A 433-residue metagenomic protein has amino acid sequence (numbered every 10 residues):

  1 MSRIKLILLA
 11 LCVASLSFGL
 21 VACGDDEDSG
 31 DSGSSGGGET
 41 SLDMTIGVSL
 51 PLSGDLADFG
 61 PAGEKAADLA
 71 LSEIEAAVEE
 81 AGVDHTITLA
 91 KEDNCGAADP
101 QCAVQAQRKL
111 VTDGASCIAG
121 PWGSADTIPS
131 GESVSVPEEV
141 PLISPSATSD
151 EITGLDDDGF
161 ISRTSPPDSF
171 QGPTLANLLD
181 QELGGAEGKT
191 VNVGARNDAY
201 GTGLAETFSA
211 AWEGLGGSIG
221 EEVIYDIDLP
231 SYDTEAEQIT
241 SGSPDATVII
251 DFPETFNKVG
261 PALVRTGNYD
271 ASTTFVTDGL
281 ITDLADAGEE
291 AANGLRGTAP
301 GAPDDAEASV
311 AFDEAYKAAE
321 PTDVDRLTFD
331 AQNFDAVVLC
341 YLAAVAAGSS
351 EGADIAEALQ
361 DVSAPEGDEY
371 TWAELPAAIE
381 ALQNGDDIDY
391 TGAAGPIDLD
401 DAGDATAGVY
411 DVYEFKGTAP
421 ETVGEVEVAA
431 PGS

Functional and structural regions predicted by a protein language model:
S2-L6, C23-S433: Extracytosolic ligand-binding ectodomains
K5-A14: Sec-dependent N-terminal signal peptides
F18-A22: C-terminal motif of bacterial Sec signal peptides marking the signal peptidase cleavage site
